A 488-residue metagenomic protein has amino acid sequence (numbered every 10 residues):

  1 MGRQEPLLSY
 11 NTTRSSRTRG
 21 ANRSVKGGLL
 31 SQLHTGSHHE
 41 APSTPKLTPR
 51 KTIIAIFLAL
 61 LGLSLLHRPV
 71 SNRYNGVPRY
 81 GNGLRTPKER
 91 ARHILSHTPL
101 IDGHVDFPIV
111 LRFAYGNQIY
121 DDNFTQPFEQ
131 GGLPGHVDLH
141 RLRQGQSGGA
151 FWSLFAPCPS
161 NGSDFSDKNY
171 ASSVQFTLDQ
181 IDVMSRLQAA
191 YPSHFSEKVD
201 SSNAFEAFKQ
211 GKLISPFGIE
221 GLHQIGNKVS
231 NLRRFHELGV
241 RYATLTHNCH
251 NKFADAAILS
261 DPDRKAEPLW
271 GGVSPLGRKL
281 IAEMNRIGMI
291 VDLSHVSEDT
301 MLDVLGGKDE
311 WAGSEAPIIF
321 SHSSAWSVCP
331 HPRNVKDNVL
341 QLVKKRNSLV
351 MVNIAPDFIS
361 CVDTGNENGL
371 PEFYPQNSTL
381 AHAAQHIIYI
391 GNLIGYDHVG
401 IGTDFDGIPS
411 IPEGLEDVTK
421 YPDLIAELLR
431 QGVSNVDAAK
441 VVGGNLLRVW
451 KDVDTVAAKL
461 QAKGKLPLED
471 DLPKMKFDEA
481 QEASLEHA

Functional and structural regions predicted by a protein language model:
G2-E267, R286, D309, G313 (+2 more regions): N-terminal hydrophobic targeting/anchoring segments and the immediately downstream early-domain regions of hydrolases
V105-F107, H295-E298, A325, G407: Short, glycine/acidic-enriched loop or turn micro-motifs at the edges of active sites
N248-C249, S323-A325: Short, acidic/turn-prone active-site loops that include or flank metal/cofactor- and phosphate-binding residues
L269-L305: Loop-centered beta-sheet repeat module
E298-D299, S324-S327, P356-I359: Short, catalytically relevant binding-site loops at active-site mouths
